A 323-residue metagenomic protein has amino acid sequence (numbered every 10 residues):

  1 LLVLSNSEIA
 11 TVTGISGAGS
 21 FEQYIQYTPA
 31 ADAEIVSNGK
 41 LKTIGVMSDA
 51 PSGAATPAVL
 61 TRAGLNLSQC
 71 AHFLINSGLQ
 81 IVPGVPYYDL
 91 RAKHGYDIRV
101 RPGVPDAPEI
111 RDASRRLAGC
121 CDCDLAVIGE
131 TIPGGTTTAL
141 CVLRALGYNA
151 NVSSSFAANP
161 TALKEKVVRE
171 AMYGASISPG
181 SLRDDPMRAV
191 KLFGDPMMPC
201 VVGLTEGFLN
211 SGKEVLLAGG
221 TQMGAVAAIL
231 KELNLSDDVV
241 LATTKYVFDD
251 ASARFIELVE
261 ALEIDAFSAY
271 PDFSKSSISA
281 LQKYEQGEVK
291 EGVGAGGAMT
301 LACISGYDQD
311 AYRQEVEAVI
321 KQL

Functional and structural regions predicted by a protein language model:
L1-G129, P133-L323: N-terminal loops that bind phosphate or other acidic moieties and the adjacent beta-alpha structural core
